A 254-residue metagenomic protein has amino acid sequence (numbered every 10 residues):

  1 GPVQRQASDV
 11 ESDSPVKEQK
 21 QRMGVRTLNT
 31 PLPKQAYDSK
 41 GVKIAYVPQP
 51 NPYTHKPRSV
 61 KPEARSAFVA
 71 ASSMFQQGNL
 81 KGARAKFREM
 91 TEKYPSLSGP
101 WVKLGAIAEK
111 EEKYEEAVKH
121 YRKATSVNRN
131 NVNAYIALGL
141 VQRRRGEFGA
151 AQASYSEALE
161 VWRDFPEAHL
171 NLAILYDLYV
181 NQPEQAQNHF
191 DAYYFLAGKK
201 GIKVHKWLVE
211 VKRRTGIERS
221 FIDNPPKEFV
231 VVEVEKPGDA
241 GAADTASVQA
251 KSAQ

Functional and structural regions predicted by a protein language model:
P31, V42-I44, H55, L178-Q254: Terminal, low-structured helical/coil segments at or just beyond the last alpha-helical repeat
P57-L97, A106, K110: Alpha-helical segment of the N-proximal tetratricopeptide repeat
E63, L97, N131, F165 (+1 more regions): Residue-level recognition of tetratricopeptide repeat
F75, V102, E109, R143 (+1 more regions): Position-specific recognition of the canonical hydrophobic site in helix A of tetratricopeptide repeat
Q77-A85, K110-K123, R145-E157, N181-A192: Structural signature of tandem alpha-helical TPR/SEL1-like repeats, specifically the intra-repeat loop/turn
K93, V127, V161-W162, F195-A197: Structural marker of alpha-solenoid helical repeat scaffolds
P100, A134, A168, K203-V204: TPR alpha-solenoid repeat register
K103, A137, N171, K206-W207: Canonical tetratricopeptide repeat
